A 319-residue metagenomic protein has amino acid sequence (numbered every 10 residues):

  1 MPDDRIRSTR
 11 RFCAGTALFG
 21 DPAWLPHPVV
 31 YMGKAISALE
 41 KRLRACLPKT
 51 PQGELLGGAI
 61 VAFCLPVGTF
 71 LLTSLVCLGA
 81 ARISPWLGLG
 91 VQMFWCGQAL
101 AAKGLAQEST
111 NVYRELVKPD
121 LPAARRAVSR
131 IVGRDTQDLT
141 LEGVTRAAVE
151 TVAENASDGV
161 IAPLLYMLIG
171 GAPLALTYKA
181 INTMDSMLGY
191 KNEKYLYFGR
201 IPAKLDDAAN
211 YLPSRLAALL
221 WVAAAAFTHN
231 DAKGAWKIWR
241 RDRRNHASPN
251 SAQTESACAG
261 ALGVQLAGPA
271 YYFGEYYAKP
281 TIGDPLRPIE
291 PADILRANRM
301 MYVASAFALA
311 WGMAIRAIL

Functional and structural regions predicted by a protein language model:
M1-T177, I181, G189-L319: Hydrophobic alpha-helical transmembrane segments
S186: Glycine-rich phosphate/dinucleotide-binding loop and adjoining beta-alpha-beta core of small-molecule
